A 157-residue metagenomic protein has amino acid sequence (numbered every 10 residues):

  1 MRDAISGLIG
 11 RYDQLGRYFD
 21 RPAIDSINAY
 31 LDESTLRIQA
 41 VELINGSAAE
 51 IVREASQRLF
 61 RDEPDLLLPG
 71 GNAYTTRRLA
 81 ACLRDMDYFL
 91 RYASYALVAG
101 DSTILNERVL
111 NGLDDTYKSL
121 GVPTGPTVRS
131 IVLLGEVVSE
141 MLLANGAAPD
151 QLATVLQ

Functional and structural regions predicted by a protein language model:
M1-V122, P126-V128, V132, S139-Q157: Core of compact, soluble alpha-helical bundle domains
